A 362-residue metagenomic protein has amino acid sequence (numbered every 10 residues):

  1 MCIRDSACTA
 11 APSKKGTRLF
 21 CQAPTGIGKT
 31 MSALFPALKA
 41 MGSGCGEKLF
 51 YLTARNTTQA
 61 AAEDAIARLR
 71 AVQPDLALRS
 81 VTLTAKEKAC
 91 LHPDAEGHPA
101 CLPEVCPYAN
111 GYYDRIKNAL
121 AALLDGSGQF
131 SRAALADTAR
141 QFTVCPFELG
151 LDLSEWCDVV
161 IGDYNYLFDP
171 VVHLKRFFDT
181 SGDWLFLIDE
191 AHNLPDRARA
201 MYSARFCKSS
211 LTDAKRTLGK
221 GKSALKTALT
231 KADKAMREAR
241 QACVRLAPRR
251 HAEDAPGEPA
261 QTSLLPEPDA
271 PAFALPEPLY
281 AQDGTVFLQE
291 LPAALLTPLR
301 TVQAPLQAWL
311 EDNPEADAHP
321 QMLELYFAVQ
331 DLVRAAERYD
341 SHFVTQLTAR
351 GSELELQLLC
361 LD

Functional and structural regions predicted by a protein language model:
M1-D5: Conserved small/polar residues in nucleotide/adenosyl-binding loops
S6-P12: Pre-Walker A adenine-sensing motif
A11, T30-C45, I66-L69: Walker A/P-loop NTP-binding motif
K15-P36: Walker A/P-loop
C45-V160, F168, R216, S223 (+7 more regions): A substrate-engagement module of RecA-like helicase motors
A60-A61, L91-P93, D169-V171, R176-F178 (+2 more regions): Short helix/loop capping segments that flank catalytic or ligand/cofactor-binding pockets
V160, Y166, T180-T212: SF2 helicase catalytic motif II
D317-D362: P-loop NTPase motor module signature
